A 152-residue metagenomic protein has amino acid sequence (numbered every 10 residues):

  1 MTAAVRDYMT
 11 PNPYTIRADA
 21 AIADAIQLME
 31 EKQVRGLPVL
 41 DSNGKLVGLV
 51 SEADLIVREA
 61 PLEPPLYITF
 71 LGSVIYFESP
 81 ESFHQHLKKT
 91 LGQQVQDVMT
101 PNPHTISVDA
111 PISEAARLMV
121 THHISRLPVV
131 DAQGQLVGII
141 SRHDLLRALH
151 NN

Functional and structural regions predicted by a protein language model:
M1-V34, V39-S42, L46-V47, L71-L118 (+2 more regions): Bateman/CBS regulatory modules and CBS-like beta-alpha motifs in cytosolic regions of diverse proteins
E30-Q33, D54, E63, H123: Residue-level detector of secondary-structure transition/capping positions
Q33-G36, E59, L127, H143: Hydrophobic alpha-helical segments, especially transmembrane helices and their immediate juxtamembrane helical caps
S42-G44, S51-E52, A60: Histidine- and/or cysteine-centered catalytic micro-motif in compact active-site loops
G48-S51, I56, G138-L145: Short hydrophobic beta-strand motif reused across regulatory alpha/beta modules
I56-L71, L146-N152: A short, polar/charged loop-to-alpha-helix boundary motif
H122-R126, R142-N152: Gly/Ser-rich helix-loop-strand patches that form or flank binding pockets for ribonucleotide-derived cofactors
